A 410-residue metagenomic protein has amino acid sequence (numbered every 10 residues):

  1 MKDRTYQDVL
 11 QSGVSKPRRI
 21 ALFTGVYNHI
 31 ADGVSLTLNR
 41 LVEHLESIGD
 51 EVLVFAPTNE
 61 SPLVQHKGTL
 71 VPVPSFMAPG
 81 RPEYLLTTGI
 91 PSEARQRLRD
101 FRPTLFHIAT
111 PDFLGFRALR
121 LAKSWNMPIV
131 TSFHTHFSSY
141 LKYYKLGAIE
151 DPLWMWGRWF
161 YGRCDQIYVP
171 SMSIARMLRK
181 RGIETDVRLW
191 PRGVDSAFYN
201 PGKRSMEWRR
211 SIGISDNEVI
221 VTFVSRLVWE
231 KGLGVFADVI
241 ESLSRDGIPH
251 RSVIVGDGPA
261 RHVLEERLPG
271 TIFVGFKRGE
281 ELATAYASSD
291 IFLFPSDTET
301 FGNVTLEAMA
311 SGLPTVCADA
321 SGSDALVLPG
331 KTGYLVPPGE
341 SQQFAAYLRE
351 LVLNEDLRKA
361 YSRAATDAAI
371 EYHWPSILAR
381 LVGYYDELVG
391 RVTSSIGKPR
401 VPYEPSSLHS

Functional and structural regions predicted by a protein language model:
M1-V73, W374-S376, G397, Y403-S410: N-terminal subdomain of nucleotide-sugar transferases
K2, A56, V71-P74, W154-R204 (+2 more regions): Donor nucleotide-sugar binding/catalytic pocket of nucleotide-sugar-dependent glycosyltransferases
L98, F276-K277, T284-S289, L381: Short alpha-helical donor nucleotide-sugar binding micro-motif in glycosyltransferases
P128, S139-W159: Nucleotide-sugar donor phosphate/pyrophosphate-binding loop at the beta->alpha transition of glycosyltransferases
S215-E241: Conserved donor-binding/catalytic core segment of Leloir-type glycosyltransferases
R278, D297: Aromatic "clamp/platform" in nucleotide-sugar-dependent glycosyltransferases that forms part of the donor/acceptor
T305, P314-C317, V327: Short hydrophobic beta-strand element within catalytic cores of glycosyltransferases and related nucleotide-activated
L328-G330, Y334-S341, E350-D356, I370: Conserved acidic donor-binding segment of nucleotide-sugar-dependent glycosyltransferases
